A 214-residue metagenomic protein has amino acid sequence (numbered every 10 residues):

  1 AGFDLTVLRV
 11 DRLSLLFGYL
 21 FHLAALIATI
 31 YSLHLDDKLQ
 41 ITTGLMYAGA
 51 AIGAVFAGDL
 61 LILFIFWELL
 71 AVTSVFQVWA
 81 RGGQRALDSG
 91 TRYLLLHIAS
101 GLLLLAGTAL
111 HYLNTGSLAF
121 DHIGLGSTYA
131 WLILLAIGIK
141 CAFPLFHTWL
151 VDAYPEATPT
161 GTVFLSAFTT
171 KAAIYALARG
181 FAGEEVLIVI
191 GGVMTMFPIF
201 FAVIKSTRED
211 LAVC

Functional and structural regions predicted by a protein language model:
A1-T42, S117: Transmembrane helix-loop-helix hairpins at membrane boundaries of multipass inner-membrane proteins
Y19, L63-I65: Short beta-strand motif preference
I27-K38, M46-L63, T73-C214: Hydrophobic transmembrane alpha-helices and their helix-loop junctions in integral membrane proteins
